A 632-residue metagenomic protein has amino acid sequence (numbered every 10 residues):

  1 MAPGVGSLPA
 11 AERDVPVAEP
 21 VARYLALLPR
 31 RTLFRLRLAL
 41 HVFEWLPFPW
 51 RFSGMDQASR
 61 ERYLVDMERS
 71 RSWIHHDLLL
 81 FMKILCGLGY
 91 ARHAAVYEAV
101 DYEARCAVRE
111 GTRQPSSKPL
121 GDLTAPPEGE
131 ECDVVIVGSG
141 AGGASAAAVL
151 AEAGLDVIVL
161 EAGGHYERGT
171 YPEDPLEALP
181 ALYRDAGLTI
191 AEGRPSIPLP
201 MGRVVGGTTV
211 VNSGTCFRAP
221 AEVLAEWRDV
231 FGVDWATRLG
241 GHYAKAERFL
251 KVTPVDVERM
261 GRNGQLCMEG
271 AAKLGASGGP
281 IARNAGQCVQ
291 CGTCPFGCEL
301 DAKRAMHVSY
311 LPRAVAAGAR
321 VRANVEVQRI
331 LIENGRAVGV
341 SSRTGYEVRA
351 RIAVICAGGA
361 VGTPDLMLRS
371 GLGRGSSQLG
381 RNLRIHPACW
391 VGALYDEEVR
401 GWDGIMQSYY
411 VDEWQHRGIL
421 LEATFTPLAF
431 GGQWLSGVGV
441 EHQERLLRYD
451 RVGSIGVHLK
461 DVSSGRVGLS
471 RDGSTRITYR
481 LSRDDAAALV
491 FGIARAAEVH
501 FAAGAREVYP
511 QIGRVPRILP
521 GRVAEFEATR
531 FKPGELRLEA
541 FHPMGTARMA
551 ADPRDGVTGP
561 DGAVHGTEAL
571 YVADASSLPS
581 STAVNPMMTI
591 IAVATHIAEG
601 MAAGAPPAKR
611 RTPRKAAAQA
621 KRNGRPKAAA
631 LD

Functional and structural regions predicted by a protein language model:
M1-A91, V96: Flexible, low-complexity segments enriched for small/polar residues
A11-E12, E68-D133, E152, G193 (+2 more regions): Extreme N-terminal leader/targeting segments of oxidoreductases
Q57-A58, D66-R69, W73, D77-L78 (+6 more regions): Rossmann-like flavin
G89-A91, A99-T124, D234-Q328, V508-R537: Conserved redox-cofactor binding core of oxidoreductases
C132-V159: N-terminal Rossmann-like FAD-binding beta1-loop-alpha1 element of flavoenzymes
V149-I158, G163-P175, P198, V204 (+7 more regions): Glycine-rich loop(s) and the adjacent beta-strand/alpha-helix scaffold that form part
L155, A162-V211, R218-A219, G264-G270: N-terminal FAD cofactor-binding segment of flavoenzymes
N212, S376-H500, E507, K532-P533 (+4 more regions): FAD cofactor-binding and catalytic pocket of flavoenzymes
